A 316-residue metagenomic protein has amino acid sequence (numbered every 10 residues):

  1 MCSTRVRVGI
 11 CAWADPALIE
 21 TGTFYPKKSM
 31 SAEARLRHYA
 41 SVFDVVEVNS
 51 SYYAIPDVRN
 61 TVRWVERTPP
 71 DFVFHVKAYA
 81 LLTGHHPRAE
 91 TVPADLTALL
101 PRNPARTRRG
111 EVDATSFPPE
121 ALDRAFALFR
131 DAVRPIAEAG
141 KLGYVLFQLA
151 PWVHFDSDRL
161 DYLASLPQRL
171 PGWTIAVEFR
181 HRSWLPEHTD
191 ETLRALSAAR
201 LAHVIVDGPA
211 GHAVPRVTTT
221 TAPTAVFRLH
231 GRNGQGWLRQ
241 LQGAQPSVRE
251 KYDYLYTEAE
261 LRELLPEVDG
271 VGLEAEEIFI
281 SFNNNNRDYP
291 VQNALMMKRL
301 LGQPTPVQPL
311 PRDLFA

Functional and structural regions predicted by a protein language model:
M1-A316: Residues lining hydrophobic/aromatic ligand-binding pockets adjacent to catalytic sites
